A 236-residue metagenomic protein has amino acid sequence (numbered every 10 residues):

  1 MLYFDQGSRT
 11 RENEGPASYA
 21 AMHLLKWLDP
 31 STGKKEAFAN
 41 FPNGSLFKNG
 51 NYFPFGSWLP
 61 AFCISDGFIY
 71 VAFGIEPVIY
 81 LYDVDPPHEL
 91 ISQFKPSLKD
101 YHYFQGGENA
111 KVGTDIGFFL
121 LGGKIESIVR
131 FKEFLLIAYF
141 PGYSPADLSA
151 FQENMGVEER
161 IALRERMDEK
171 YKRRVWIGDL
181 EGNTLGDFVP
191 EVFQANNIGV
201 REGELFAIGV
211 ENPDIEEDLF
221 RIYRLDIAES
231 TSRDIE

Functional and structural regions predicted by a protein language model:
M1-Y3, F68-I69, E133-I137, E204-A207: Entry beta-strands of beta-propeller and related beta-repeat scaffolds
G7-E12, S18, E76-V78, G142-A146 (+1 more regions): Short glycine/acidic-enriched loop and turn motifs that connect beta-strands
P16-G33, P77-V84, A150-G182, F220-S232: Beta-propeller blade signature
S18-D83: Loop-centered beta-sheet repeat module
G33-F55, L90-F118, V192: Surface-exposed loop and turn segments in beta-propeller and other repeat-based domains that flank or scaffold
Y52-S65, L120-K132, I198-R201, E211-N212: Structural signature of eukaryotic scaffold interfaces centered on beta-propeller domains
F118-V192: Intrinsically disordered, low-complexity segments enriched in Gly and acidic/Ser/Thr residues that form flexible
R201-E236: Blade-level signature of beta-propeller repeat domains, shared across WD40, Kelch, NHL, RCC1 and BNR/Asp-box propellers
